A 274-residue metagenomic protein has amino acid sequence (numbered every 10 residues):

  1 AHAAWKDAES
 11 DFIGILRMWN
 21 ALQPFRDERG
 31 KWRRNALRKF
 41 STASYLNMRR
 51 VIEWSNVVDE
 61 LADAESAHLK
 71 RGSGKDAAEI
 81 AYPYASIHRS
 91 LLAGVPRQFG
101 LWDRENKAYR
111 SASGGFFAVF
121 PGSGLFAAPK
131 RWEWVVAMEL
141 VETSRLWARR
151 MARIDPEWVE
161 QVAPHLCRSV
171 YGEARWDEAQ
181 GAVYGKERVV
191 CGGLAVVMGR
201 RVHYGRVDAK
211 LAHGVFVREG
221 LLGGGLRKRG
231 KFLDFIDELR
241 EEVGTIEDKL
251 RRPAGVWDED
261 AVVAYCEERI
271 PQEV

Functional and structural regions predicted by a protein language model:
A1-A182, K210, G214, I236-A264 (+2 more regions): Second RecA-like catalytic domain
A174-L239, G244: GHKL/Bergerat-fold ATPase module
